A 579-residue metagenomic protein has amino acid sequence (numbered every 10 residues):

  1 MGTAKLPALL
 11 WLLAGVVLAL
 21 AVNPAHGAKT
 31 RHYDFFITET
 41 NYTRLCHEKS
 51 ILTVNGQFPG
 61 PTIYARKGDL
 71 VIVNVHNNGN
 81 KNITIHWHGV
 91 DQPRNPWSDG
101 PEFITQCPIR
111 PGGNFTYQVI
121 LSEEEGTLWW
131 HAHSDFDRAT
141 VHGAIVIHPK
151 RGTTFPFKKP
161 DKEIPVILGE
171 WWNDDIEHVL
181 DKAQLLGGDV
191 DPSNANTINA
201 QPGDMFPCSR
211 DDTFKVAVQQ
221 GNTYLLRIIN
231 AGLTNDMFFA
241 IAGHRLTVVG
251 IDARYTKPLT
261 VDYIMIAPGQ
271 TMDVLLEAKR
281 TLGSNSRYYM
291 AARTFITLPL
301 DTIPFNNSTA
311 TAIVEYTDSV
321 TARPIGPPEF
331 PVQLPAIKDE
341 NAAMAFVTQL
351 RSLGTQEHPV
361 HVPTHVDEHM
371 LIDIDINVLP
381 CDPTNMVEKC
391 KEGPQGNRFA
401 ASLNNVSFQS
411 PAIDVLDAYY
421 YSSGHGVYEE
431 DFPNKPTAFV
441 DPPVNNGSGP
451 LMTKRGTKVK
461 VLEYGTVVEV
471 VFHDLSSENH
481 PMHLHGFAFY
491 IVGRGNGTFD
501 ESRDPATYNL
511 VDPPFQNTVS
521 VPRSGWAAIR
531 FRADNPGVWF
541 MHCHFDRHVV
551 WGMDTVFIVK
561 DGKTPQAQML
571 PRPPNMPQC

Functional and structural regions predicted by a protein language model:
M1-G2: N-terminal secretory signal peptides that target proteins for export/translocation
K5-A25: Cleavable N-terminal signal peptides of Sec/SRP-targeted secreted and luminal proteins
R31-F157, N235-I264, R287-P304, P383-R523 (+3 more regions): Histidine- and aromatic-enriched segments that form or immediately flank copper-ligand environments
K150-I164, S319-V332, K563-R572: Low-complexity, Pro/Ser/Thr- and charge-rich linker/hinge segments at domain boundaries
P160-L225, I229-G232, P335, Q349-R351 (+4 more regions): Acidic-aromatic/histidine active-site loop/patch
T223, A242-I251, T256-L259, Y263-A322 (+2 more regions): Conserved small-residue hotspots that stabilize compact domain segments
I325-M370, S410-D414, Y419-V427, D431-N434 (+1 more regions): Intrinsic disorder/low-complexity detector
